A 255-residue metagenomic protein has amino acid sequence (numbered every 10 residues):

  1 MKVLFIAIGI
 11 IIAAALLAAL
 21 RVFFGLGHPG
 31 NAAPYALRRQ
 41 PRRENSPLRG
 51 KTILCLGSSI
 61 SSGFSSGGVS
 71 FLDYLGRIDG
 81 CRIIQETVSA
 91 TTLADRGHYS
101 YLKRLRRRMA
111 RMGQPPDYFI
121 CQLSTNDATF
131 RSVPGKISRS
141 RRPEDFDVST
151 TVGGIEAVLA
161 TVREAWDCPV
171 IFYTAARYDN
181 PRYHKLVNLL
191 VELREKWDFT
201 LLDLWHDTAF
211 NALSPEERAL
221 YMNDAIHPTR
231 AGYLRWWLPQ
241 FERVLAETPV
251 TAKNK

Functional and structural regions predicted by a protein language model:
M1-L56, I60-G67, R77, A110-P115 (+2 more regions): N-terminal secretory targeting modules
V3-G9, L72, G80, D145-S149 (+2 more regions): Charged/polar interaction segments and conserved charged motifs
L20, L54, R82, D117 (+1 more regions): A generic, residue-level signal for flexible/boundary positions that often mark functional hotspots
G30-A33, A94-Y99, V148: Short, flexible loop segments at the rims of nucleotide/cofactor-binding pockets, characterized by
T52, I60-R142: Conserved SGNH/GDSL esterase-like catalytic core that processes O-acyl groups on lipids and polysaccharides
C55, I83-Q85, L201-D203: Conserved beta-strand scaffold positions in the cores of enzyme catalytic domains, especially in NTP/NDP-utilizing
S59, T92-L93, L220, A225: Residue-level preference for alpha-helix termini and adjacent loops
L102-N254: Alpha-helical cap/lid subdomain in secreted, periplasmic, or secretory-pathway luminal O-acyl-processing enzymes
